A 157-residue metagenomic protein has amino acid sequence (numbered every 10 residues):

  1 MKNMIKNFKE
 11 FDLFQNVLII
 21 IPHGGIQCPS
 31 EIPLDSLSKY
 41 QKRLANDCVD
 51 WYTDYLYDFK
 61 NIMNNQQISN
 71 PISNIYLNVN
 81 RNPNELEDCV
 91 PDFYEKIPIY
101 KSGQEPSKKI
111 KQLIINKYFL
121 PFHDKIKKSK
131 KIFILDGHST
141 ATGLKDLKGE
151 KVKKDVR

Functional and structural regions predicted by a protein language model:
M1-R157: N-terminal catalytic or cofactor-binding beta/alpha core of small enzyme domains
